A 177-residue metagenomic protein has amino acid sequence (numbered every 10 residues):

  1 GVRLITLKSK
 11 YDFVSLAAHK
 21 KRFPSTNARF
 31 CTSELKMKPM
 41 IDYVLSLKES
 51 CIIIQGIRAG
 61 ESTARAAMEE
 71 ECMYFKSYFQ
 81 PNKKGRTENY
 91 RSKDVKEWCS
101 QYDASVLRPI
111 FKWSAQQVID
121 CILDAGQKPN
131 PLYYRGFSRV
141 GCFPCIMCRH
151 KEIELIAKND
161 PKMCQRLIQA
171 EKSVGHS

Functional and structural regions predicted by a protein language model:
G1-S177: Nucleotide-activated chemistry modules centered on ATP-dependent adenylation/adenylyltransferase
